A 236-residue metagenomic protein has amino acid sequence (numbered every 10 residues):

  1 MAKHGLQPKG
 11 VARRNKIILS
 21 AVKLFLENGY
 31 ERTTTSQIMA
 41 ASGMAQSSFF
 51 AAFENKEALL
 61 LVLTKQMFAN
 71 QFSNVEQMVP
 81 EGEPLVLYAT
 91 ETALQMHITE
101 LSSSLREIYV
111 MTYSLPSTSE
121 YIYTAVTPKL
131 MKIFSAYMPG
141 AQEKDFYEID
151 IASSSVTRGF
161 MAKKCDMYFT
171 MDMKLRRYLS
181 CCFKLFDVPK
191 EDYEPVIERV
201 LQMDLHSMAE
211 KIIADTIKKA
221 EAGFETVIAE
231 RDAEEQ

Functional and structural regions predicted by a protein language model:
A12-R13, M44: The short coil/loop that forms the "turn" connecting the two helices of the helix-turn-helix
R13-A21, I38, L63-M67, Q71: Generic hydrophobic, amphipathic alpha-helix propensity
K16, S20-N28, N74, I98 (+1 more regions): Solvent-exposed, amphipathic alpha-helical segments
L24-A58, V62: Helix-turn-helix
V62, S73-E107, L115, Y123-T127: Hydrophobic alpha-helical connector segments
R106-M111, E191-P195: Short, hydrophobic secondary-structure boundary micro-motifs
Y113-A162, F169, M173-S180: Amphipathic alpha-helical packing segments from all-alpha helical-bundle domains
K132, A136, D166-Q236: C-terminal peripheral helix-coil segments that are non-catalytic and often amphipathic
